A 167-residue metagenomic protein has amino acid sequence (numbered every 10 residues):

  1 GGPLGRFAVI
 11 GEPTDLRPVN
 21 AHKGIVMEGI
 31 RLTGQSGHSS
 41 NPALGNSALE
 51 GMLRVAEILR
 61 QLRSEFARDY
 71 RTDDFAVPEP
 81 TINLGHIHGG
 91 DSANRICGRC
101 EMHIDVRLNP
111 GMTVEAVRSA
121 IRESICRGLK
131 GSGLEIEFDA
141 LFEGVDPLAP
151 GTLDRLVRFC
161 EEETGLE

Functional and structural regions predicted by a protein language model:
G1-M27: Acidic/histidine-rich catalytic neighborhood of metal-dependent amide-processing enzymes
N20, G29-E167: Metal-dependent amide/peptide-bond hydrolase catalytic core, centered on the "pita-bread" metallohydrolase fold
